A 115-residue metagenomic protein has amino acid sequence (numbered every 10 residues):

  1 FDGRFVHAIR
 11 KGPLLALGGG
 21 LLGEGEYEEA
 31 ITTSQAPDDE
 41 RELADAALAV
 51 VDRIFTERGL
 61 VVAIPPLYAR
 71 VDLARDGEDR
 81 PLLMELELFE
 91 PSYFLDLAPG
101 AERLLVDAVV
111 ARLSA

Functional and structural regions predicted by a protein language model:
F1-R53, E87-D107: ATP-dependent carboxylate/phosphate-activation module, predominantly the ATP-grasp catalytic core and closely related
V51-A63: Alpha-helix termini
L60-P66, R75-A115: C-terminal active-site "lid" helix and adjoining low-complexity regulatory extension at the edge of ATP-using catalytic
D72: Short, surface-exposed charged micro-motifs
